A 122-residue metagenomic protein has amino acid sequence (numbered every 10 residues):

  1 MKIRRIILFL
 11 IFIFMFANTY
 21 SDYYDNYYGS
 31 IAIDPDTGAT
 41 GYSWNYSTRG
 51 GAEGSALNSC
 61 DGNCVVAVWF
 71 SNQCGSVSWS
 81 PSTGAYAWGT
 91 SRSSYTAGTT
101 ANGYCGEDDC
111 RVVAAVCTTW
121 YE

Functional and structural regions predicted by a protein language model:
K2-R5, N18-E122: Helix-coil modules at protein/domain termini and other flexible surface or pore-lining loops, especially C-terminal
R5-M15: Sec-dependent N-terminal signal peptides
